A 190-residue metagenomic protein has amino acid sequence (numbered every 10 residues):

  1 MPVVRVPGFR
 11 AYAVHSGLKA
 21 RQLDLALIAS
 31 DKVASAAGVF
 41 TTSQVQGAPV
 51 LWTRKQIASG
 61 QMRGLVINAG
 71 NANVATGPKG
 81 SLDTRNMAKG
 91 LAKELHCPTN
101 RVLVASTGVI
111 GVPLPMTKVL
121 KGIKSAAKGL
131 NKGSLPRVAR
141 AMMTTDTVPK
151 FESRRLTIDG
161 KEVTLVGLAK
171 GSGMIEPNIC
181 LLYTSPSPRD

Functional and structural regions predicted by a protein language model:
M1-T41: N-terminal amphipathic/basic leader segments beginning at the initiator methionine
I28-A29, V66-N68, V104-S106, M143 (+2 more regions): Short beta-strand segments
S30-M62: Active-site-flanking structural segment that lines cofactor/substrate pockets
Q61-G70, V74-L130: A glycine-rich phosphate/pyrophosphate-binding beta-strand-loop-alpha-helix module
A127-I158: Contiguous domain-boundary segments centered on the initiation and propagation of an alpha-helix
I158-L165: Beta-strand-turn-beta hairpins that frame and shape the catalytic cleft of phosphate-ester-processing enzymes
A169-N178: Conserved phosphate/anionic-ligand binding catalytic regions in large, soluble enzymes, centered on
Y183-D190: Conserved small/polar residues in nucleotide/adenosyl-binding loops
